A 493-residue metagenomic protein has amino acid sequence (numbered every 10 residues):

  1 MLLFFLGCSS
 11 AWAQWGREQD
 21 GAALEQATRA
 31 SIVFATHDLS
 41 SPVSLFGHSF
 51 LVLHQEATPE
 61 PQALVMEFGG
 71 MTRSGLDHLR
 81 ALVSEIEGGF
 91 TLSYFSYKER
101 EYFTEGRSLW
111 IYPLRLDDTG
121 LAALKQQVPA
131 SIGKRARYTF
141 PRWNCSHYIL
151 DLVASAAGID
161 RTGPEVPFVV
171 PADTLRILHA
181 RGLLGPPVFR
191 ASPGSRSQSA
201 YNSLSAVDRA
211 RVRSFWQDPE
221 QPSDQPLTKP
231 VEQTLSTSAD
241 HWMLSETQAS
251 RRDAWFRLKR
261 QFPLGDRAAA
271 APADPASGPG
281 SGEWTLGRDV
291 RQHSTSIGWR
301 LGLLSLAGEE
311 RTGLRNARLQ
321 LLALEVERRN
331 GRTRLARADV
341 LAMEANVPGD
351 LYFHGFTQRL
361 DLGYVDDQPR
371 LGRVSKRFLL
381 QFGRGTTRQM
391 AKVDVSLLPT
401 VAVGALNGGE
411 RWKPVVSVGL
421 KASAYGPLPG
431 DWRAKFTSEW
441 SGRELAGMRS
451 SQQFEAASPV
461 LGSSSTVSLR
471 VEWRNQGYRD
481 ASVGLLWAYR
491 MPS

Functional and structural regions predicted by a protein language model:
Q26-G106, W299, R318, V326-A338 (+2 more regions): Glycine-rich catalytic cores of cysteine/serine-nucleophile enzymes that process amide/ester linkages in cell-envelope
K98-D173, L406: Active-site nucleophile-His-acid catalytic modules used for acyl/amide transfer and hydrolysis across diverse enzymes
F189-L314: Outer-membrane beta-barrel initiation region
G282-L286, L319-L322, H354-L360, A391-V401 (+5 more regions): Transmembrane beta-strands of outer-membrane beta-barrel proteins
R288-I297, V326-A336, V365-K376, A405-S417 (+3 more regions): Solvent-exposed loop/turn segments connecting transmembrane beta-strands in outer-membrane beta-barrel proteins
I297-W299, F454-S458, R479-S493: Outer-membrane beta-barrel "beta-signal"
S305-T312, L319, A345-F353, T387-S396 (+3 more regions): Repeated loop/turn-to-beta-strand initiation elements of outer-membrane beta-barrel proteins
R377-R443: Detector for outer-membrane/organellar transmembrane beta-barrel domains, recognizing the amphipathic beta-strand
